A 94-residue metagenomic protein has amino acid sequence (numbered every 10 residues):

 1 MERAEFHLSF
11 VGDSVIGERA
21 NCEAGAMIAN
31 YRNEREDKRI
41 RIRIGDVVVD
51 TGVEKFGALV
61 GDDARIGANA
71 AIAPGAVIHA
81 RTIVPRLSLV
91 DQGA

Functional and structural regions predicted by a protein language model:
M1-A94: Glycine-rich hexapeptide-repeat left-handed beta-helix
